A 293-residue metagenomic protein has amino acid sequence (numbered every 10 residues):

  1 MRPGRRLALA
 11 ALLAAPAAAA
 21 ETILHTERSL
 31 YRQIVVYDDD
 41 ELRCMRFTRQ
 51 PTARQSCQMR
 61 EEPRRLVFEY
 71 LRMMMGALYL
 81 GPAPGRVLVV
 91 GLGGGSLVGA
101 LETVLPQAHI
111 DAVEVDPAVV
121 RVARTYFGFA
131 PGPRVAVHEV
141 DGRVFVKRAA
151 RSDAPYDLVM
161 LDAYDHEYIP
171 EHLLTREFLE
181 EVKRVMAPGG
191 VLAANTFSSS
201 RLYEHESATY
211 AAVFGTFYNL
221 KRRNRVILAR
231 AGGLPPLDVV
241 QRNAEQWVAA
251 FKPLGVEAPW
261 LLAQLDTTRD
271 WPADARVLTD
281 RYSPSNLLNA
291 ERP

Functional and structural regions predicted by a protein language model:
P3-L9: N-terminal export leaders
A10-A20: Hydrophobic h-region of N-terminal signal peptides that target proteins for export in Gram-negative bacteria
A20-A53, T216-P293: Soluble small-group transferase modules, centered on the S-adenosyl donor enzyme superfamily
R28, G93, R201-L202: Short, glycine/acidic-rich beta->alpha junctions
D38, R65-V191: The AdoMet/dcAdoMet-binding core of the Class I SAM-like
R49-R64: Acidic/histidine-rich helix-loop elements that form or flank divalent-metal/phosphate-binding sites at the catalytic
R176-Q241: C-terminal substrate-binding/active-site "lid" region of AdoMet-derived donor-dependent transferases
